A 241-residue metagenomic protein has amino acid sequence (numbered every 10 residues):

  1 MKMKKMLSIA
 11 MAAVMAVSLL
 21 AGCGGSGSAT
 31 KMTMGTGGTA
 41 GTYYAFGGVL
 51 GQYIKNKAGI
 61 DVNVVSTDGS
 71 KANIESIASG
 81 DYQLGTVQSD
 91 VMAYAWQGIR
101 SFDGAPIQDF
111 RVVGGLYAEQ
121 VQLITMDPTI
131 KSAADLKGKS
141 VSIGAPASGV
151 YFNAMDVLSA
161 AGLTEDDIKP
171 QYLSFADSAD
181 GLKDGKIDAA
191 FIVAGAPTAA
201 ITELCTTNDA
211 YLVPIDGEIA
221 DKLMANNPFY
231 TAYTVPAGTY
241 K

Functional and structural regions predicted by a protein language model:
M1-M32: Short, low-complexity disordered leader/linker segments with a strong preference for bacterial N-terminal type II
K2, A10, V14, D81 (+3 more regions): Conserved functional loop/turn residues at catalytic and ligand-binding sites
A29, G59, G69-A72, S79 (+4 more regions): Extracytoplasmic
A29-N56, D61, A118-D184: Bilobed "Venus flytrap"/periplasmic-binding protein-like clamshell domains and structurally analogous long
G47-Q52, V65-G104, L123-T129, A176-G181 (+1 more regions): Pocket-flanking alpha-helical
S89-V91, I99-S101, E165-K241: Pocket-lining segment of extracytoplasmic ligand-binding domains
D103-L116, T239-K241: A structural signal for short loop-to-beta-strand junctions that line the ligand-binding cleft of periplasmic/secreted
